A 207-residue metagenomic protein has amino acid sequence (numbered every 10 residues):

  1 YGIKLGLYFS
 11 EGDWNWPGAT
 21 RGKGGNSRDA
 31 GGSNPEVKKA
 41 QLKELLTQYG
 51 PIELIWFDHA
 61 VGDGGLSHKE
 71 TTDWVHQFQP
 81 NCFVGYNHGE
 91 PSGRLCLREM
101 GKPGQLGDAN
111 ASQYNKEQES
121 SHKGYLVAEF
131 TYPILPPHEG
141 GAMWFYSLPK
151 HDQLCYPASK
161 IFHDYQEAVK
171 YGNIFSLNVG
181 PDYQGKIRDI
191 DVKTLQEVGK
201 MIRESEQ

Functional and structural regions predicted by a protein language model:
Y1-Q207: Mature catalytic domains of secreted/periplasmic carbohydrate-active enzymes
